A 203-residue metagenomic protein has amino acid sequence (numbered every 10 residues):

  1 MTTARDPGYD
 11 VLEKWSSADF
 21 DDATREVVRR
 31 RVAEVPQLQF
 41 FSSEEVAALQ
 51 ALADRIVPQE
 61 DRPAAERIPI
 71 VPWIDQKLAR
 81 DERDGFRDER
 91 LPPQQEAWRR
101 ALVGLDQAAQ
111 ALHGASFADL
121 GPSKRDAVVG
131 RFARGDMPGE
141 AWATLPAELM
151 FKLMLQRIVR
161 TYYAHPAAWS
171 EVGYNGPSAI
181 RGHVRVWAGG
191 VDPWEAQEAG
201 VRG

Functional and structural regions predicted by a protein language model:
T2-K14, V27, V32-E34, E44-A51 (+1 more regions): Mature-region segments of soluble proteins
D22-A23: N-terminal regions that are enriched for targeting/export leaders and immediately downstream pro/stem segments
P58: Glycine-rich phosphate/pyrophosphate-binding beta-alpha loops
